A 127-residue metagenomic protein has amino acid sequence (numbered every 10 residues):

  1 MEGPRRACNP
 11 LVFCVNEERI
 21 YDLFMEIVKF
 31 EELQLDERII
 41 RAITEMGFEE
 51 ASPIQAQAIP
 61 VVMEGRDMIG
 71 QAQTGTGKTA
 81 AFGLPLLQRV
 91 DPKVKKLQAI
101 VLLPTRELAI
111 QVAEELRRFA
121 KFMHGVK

Functional and structural regions predicted by a protein language model:
R5-R6, R19: Basic polycationic patches enriched in arginine
F24-Q71: Conserved pre-motif I regulatory segment
R41, E45, K95-K127: Conserved nucleic-acid-binding Ia/Ib motif block in the N-terminal RecA-like helicase ATPase lobe
I59-E64, T79-V94, R117-F119: Walker A/P-loop NTP-binding motif
Q71-Q73, P104: P-loop (Walker A) phosphate-binding loop of NTP-binding proteins
G75-G77: Conserved glycine(s) of the Walker
